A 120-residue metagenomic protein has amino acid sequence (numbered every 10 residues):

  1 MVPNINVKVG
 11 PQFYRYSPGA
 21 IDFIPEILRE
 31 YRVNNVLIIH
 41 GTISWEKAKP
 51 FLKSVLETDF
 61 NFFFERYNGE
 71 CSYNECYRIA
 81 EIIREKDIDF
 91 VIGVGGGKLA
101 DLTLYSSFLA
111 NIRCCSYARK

Functional and structural regions predicted by a protein language model:
M1-F90: ATP/NTP phosphate-donor binding region
Y73-K120: Glycine/threonine-rich beta-strand-loop-alpha-helix active-site module that forms ligand/phosphate-binding
